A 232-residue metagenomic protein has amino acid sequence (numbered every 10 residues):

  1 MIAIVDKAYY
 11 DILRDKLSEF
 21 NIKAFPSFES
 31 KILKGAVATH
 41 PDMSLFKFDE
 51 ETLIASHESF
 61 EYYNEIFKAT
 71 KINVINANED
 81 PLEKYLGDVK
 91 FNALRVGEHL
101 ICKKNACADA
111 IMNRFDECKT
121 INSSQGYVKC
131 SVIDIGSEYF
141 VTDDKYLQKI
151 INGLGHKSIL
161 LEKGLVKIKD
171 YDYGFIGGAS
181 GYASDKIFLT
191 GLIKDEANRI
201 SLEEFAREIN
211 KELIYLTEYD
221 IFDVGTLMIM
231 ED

Functional and structural regions predicted by a protein language model:
M1-D232: Histidine/cysteine-enriched polar flanking segments
